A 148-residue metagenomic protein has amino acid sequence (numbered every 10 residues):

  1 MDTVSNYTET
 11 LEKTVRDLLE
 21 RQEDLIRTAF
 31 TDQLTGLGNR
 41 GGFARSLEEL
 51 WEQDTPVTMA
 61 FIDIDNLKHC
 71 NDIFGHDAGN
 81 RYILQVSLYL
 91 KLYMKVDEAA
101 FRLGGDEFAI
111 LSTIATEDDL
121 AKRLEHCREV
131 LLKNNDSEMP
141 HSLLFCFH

Functional and structural regions predicted by a protein language model:
M1-Q33, G41-W51: Signal-transducing coiled-coil linker helices
E9-R16, V86-K91, V130-K133: Short, functional N-terminal and low-complexity linear motifs
V15-L19, T58-F61, E138-M139: Short hydrophobic/aromatic-rich motifs at helix boundaries and adjacent loops
L19, Q33, W51, M94 (+1 more regions): Secondary-structure transition/hinge residues
I26-F30, L37-T58, D65-K91, K95 (+3 more regions): Conserved long alpha-helical elements within nucleotide-processing catalytic cores of c-di-GMP signaling and class III
S87-L88, D119-E138, F147: Alpha-helical scaffold within the catalytic cores of cyclic-nucleotide enzymes
L111-T113, S137-H148: A short glycine-enriched loop-to-beta-strand structural element that forms part of the catalytic core of nucleotide
